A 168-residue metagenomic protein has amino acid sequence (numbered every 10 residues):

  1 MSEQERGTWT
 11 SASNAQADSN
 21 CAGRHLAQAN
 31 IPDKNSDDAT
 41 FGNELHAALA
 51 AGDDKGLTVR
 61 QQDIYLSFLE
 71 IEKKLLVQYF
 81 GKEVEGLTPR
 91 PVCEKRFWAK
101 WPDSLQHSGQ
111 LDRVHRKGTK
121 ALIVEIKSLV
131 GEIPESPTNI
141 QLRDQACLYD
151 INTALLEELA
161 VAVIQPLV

Functional and structural regions predicted by a protein language model:
M1-A121: Metal-dependent nuclease catalytic cores that hydrolyze phosphodiester bonds in DNA/RNA, characterized by
G86-V168: Mg2+/Mn2+-dependent nuclease catalytic core
